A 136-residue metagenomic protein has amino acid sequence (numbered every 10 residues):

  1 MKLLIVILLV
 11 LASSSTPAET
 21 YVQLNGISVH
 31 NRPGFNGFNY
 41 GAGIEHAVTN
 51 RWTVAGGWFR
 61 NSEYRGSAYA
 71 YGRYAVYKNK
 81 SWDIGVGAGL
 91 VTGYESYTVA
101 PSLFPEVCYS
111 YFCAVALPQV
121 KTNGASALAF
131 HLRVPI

Functional and structural regions predicted by a protein language model:
M1-E19: Cleavable N-terminal export/targeting peptides
A18-T53: N-terminal, charge-rich interaction modules
T20, N50-V54, K80-I84, Y109-A116: Repeated loop/turn-to-beta-strand initiation elements of outer-membrane beta-barrel proteins
Y21-V22, G26-S28, P105, G124-I136: Outer-membrane beta-barrel "beta-signal"
V29-F38, W58-Y69, K78-K80, L90-A100 (+1 more regions): Solvent-exposed loop/turn segments connecting transmembrane beta-strands in outer-membrane beta-barrel proteins
A42-H46, A70-A75, V86-L90, L103-Y109 (+1 more regions): Residues on the lipid-exposed face of transmembrane beta-strands in outer-membrane beta-barrel proteins
A47-N50, R60-S62, V76-K80, C108-Y111 (+1 more regions): Outer-membrane beta-barrel strand-turn architecture
